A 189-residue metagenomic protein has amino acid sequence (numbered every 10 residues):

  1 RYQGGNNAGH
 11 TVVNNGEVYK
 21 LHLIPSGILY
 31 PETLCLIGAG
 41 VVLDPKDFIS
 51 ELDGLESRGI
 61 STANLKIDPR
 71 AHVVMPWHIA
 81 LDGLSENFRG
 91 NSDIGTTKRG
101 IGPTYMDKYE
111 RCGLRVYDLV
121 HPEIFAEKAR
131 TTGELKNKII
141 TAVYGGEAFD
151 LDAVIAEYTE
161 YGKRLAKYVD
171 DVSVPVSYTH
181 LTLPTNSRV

Functional and structural regions predicted by a protein language model:
R1-T11, L181: Glycine-rich N-terminal segment of FAD-binding domains in flavoprotein oxidoreductases, spanning the beta-loop-helix
Y2, V13-L84: Glycine-rich, N-terminal phosphate-binding loop and its surrounding beta-alpha-beta segment
Q3, T104, P184: Anionic group-transfer/hydrolysis microenvironments
H10-N14, G102: Short acidic-hydrophobic surface loop/beta-edge motif
F48, G54-Y178: Internal alpha/beta core interface subdomains
T179-T185: Conserved small/polar residues in nucleotide/adenosyl-binding loops
